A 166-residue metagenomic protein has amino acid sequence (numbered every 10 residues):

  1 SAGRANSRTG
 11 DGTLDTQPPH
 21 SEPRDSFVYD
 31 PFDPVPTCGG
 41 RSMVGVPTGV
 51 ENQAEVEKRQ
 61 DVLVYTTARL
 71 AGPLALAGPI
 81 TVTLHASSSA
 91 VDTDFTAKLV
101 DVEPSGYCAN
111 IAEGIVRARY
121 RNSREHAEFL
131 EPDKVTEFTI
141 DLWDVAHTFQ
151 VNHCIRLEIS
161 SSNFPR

Functional and structural regions predicted by a protein language model:
S1-R166: C-terminal, loop-rich substrate-recognition/catalytic regions characterized by aromatic stacking residues
